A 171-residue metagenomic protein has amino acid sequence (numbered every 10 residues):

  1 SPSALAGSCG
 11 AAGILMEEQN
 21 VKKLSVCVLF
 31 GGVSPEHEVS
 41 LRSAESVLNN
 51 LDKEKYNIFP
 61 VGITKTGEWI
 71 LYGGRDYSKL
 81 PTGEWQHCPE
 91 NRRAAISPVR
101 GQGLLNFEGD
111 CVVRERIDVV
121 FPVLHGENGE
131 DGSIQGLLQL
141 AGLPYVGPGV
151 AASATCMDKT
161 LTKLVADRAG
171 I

Functional and structural regions predicted by a protein language model:
P2-S3: Intrinsic, low-complexity polybasic segments
G13-A151, T155-R168: ATP-binding N-terminal substructure of ATP-dependent carboxylate-amine bond-forming enzymes
I171: Conserved acetyl-CoA-binding loop of GNAT-fold acetyltransferases
